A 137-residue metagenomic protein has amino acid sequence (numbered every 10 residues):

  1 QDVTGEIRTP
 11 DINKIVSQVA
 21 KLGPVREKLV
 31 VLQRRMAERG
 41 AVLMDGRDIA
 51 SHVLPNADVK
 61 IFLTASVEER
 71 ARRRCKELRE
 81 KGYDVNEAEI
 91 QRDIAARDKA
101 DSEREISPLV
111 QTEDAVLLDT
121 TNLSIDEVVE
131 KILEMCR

Functional and structural regions predicted by a protein language model:
Q1-A41, E68, E80, D84-E105 (+2 more regions): ATP-dependent small-molecule kinase phosphotransfer cores that center on conserved nucleotide phosphate-binding segments
I15, M44, T64, D119-T120: Thr-Gly-centered strand-to-loop micro-motif
V30-E69, R74-L78: Anionic-ligand binding region
M44-G46, A50-H52, Q91, S107-A115: Glycine/charge-rich, flexible interdomain linkers and switch-proximal surface loops that mediate coupling
G46-I49, K99, T120: Generic detector of well-ordered alpha-helical packing
D58-V59, P108-I125: Phosphate-binding beta-loop-alpha motif at adenosine-nucleotide cofactor sites
K131-R137: C-terminal alpha-helix
